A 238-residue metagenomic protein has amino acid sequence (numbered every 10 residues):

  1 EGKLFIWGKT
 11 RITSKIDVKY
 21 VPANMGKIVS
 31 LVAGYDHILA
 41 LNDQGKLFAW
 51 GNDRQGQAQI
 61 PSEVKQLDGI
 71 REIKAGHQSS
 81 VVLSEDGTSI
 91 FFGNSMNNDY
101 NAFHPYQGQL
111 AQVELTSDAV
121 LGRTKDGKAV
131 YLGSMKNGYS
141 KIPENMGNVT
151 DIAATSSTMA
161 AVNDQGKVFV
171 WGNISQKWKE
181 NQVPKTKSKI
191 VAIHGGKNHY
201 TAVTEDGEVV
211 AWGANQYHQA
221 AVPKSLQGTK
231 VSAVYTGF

Functional and structural regions predicted by a protein language model:
E1-F5, F238: Low-complexity/repetitive intrinsically disordered segments
G2, D36, G45, Q78 (+7 more regions): Short coil/turn segments that connect the beta-strands within blades of beta-propeller domains
L4-N24, L41, F48-K65, I90-G108 (+3 more regions): Short glycine/serine- and acidic-residue-enriched loop/turn motifs that recur at repeat junctions
I6, H37-A40, A49, S79-V82 (+7 more regions): Conserved core positions of repeat-based scaffolds
T10, N42, D53, S84 (+7 more regions): Acidic surface patches and DE-rich sequence motifs
I28-S30, I70-E72, L110-Q112, S117 (+3 more regions): Repeated scaffold domains used in trafficking and secretory/extracellular systems, primarily beta-propellers
A33, F48, I70, L83 (+7 more regions): Ankyrin repeat (ANK) tandem alpha-helical domains that serve as protein-protein interaction scaffolds, prominent
